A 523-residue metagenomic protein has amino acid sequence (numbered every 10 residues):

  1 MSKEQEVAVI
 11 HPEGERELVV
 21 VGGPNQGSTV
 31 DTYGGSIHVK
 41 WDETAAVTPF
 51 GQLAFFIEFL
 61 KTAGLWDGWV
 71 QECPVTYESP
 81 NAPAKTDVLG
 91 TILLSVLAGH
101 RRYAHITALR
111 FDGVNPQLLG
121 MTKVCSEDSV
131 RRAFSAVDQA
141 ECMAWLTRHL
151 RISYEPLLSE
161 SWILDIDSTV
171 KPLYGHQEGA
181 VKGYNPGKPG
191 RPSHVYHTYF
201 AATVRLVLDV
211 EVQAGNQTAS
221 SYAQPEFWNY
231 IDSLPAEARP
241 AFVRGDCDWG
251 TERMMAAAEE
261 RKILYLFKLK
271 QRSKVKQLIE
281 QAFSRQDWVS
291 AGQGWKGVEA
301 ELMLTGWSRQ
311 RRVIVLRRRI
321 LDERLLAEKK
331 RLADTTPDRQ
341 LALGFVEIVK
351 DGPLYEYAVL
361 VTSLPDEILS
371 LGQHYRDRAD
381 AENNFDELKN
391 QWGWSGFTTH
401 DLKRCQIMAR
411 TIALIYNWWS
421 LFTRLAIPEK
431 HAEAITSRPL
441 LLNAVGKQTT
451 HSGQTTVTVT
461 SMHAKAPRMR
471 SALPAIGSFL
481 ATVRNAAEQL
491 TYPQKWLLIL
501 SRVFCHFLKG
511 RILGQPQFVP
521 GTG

Functional and structural regions predicted by a protein language model:
S2-P12, P24-G35, V39, L264-N390 (+2 more regions): An anionic, glycine-rich sequence signature occurring as long contiguous blocks
S2-R191, V195-Q217, S221-A236, T423 (+1 more regions): Dynamic "connector" segments at or just before major functional cores
E78-D87, G187, K350-D351, T399-M408: Structural motif
I106, I368-T411, I415-W419: Short amphipathic alpha-helical "interface-anchor" segments enriched in bulky aromatics
P240-G250: Acidic/histidine-rich, metal-coordinating catalytic segments
M255-L264: Short, surface-exposed basic-aromatic patches at helix termini and helix-loop junctions that form
S395-T458, M462-H463: Basic, amphipathic alpha-helical segments enriched in Lys/Arg and hydrophobic/aromatic residues
